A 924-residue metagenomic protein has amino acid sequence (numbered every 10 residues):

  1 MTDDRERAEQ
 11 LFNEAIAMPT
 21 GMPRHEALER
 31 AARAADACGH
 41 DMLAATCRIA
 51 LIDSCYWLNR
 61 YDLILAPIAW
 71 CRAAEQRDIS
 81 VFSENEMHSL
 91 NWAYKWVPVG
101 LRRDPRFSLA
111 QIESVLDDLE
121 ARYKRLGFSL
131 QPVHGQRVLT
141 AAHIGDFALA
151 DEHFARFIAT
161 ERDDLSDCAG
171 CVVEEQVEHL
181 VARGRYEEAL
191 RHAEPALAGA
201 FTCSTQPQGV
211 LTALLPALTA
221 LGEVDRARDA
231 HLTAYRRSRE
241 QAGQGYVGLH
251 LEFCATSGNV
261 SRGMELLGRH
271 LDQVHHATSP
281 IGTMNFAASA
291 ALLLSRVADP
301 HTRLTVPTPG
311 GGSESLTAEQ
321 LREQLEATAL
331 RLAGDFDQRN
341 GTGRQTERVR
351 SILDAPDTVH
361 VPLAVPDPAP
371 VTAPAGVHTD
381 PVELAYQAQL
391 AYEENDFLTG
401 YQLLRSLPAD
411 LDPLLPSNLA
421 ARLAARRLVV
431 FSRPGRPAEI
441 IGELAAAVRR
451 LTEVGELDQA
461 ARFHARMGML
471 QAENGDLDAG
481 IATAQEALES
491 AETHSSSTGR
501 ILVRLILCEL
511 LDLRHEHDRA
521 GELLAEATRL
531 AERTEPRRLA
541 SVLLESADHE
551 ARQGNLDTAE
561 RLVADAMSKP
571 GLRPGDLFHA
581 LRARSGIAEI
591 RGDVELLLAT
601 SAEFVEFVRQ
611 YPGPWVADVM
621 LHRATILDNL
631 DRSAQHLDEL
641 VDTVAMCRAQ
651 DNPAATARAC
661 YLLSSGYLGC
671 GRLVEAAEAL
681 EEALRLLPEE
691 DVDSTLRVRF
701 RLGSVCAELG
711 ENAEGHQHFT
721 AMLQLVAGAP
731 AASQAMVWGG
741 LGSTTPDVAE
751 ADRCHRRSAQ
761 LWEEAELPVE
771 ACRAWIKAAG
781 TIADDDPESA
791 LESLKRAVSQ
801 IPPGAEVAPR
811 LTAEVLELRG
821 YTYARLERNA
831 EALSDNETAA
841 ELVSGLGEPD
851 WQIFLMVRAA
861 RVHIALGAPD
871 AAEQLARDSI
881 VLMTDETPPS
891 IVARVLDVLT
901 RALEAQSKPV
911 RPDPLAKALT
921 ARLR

Functional and structural regions predicted by a protein language model:
T2-R7, G39-R48, I79-Y94, K124-Q136 (+20 more regions): Alpha-solenoid helical repeat architecture
T2-R7, M22-E26, A35-D164, L411 (+6 more regions): Internal alpha-solenoid helical repeat scaffolds
G21, D41, Y61, L109 (+25 more regions): TPR-repeat structural position
E29-D36, A69-S80, S114-K124, F154-R162 (+19 more regions): Amphipathic alpha-helical segments of tetratricopeptide repeats
C38, L58, R106, I144 (+21 more regions): Structural motif corresponding to the intra-repeat A-B loop/turn of tetratricopeptide repeats
Q273-A409, P413-N418, E439, A713 (+2 more regions): C-terminal non-catalytic interaction modules
